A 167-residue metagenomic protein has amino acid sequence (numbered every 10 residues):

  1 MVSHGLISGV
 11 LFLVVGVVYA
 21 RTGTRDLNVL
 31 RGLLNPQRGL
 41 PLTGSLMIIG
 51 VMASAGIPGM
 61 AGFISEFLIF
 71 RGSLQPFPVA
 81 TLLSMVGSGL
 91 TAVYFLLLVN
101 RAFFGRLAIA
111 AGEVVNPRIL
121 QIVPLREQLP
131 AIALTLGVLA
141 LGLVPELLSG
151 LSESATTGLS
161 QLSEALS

Functional and structural regions predicted by a protein language model:
M1: Short alpha-helical catalytic segment bearing the HExxH-like zincin motif of zinc-dependent metalloproteases
I7-L90, L98, V115-G137: Interfacial and helix-entry/exit segments of alpha-helical transmembrane bundles in multi-pass inner-membrane proteins
Q37-L42, F95-S167: Cytoplasmic/organellar membrane-interface segments at the starts of transmembrane helices in multi-pass inner-membrane
